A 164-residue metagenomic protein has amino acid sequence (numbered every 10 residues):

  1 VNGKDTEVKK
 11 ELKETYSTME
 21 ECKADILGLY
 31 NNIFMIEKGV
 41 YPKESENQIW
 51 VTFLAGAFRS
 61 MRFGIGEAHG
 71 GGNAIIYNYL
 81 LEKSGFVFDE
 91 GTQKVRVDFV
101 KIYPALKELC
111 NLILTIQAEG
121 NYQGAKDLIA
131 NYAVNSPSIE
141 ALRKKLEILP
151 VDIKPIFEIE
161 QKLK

Functional and structural regions predicted by a protein language model:
V1-C22: Post-HEXXH active-site segment of zinc metalloproteases
Y16-F34: An active-site-proximal "capping" alpha-helix that borders the catalytic cofactor pocket
L29-K126: Long, well-structured alpha-helical subdomains associated with metal-dependent extracellular/ecto-lumenal hydrolases
R96-K164: Non-catalytic terminal regions of proteins
